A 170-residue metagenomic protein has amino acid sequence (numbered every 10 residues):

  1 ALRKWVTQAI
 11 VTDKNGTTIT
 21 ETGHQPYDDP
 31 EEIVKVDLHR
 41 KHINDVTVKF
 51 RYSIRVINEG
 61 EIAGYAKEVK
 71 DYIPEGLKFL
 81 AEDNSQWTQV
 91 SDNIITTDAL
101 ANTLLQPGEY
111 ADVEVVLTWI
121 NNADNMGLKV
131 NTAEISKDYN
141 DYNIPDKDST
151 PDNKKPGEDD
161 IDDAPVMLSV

Functional and structural regions predicted by a protein language model:
A1-V170: Exported/extracytosolic protein signature
